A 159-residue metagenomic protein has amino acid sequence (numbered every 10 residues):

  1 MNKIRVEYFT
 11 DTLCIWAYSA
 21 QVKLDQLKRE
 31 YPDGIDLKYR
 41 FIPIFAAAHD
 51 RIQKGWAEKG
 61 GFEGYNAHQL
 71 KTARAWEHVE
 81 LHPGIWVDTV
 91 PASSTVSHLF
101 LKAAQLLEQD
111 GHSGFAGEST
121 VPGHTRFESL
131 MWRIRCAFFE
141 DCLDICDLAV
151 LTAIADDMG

Functional and structural regions predicted by a protein language model:
M1-E7: Extreme N-terminal starter segment of soluble prokaryotic enzymes
T10-L13: Short pre-active-site segment immediately N-terminal to redox-active cysteine/selenocysteine motifs in thiol-based
W16: Short, cysteine/histidine-rich loop/knuckle motifs that typically chelate Zn2+
S19-F138, C142-L148: Structural alpha/beta surface segment adjacent to cysteine/selenocysteine redox centers across thiol/disulfide enzymes
F138, A153-G159: Short, intrinsically disordered, charge-balanced linker/junction segments flanking boundaries in proteins
